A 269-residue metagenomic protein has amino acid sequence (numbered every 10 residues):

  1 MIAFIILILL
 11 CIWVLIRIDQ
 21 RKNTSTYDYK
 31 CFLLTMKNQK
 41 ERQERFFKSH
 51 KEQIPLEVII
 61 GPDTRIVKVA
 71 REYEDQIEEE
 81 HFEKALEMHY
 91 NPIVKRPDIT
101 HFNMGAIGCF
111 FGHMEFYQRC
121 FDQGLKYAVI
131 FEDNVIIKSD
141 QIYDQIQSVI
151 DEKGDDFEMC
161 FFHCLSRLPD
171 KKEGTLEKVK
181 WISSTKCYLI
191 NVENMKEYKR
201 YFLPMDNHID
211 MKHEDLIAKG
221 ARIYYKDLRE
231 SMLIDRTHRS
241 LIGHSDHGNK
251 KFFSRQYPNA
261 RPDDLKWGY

Functional and structural regions predicted by a protein language model:
M1-I6: Feature marks short, highly hydrophobic, charge-poor N-terminal signal-anchor/signal peptide-like helices that anchor
I8-F131, V135-Y269: An acidic/histidine-cluster motif and surrounding catalytic segment that typifies divalent-metal-assisted enzyme active
